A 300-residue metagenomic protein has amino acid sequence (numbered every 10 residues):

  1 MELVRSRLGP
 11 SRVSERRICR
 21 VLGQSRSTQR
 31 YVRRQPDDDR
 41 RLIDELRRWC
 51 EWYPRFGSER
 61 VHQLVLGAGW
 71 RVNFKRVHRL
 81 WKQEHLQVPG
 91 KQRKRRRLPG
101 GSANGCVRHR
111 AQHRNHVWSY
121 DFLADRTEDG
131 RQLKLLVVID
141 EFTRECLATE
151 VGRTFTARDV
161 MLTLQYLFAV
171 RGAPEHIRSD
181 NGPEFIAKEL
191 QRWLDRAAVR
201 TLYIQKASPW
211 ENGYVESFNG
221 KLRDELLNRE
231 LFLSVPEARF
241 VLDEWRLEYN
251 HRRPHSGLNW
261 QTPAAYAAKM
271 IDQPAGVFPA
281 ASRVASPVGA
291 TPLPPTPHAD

Functional and structural regions predicted by a protein language model:
M1-D300: Charged DNA-binding/catalytic regions of mobile-element recombinases
